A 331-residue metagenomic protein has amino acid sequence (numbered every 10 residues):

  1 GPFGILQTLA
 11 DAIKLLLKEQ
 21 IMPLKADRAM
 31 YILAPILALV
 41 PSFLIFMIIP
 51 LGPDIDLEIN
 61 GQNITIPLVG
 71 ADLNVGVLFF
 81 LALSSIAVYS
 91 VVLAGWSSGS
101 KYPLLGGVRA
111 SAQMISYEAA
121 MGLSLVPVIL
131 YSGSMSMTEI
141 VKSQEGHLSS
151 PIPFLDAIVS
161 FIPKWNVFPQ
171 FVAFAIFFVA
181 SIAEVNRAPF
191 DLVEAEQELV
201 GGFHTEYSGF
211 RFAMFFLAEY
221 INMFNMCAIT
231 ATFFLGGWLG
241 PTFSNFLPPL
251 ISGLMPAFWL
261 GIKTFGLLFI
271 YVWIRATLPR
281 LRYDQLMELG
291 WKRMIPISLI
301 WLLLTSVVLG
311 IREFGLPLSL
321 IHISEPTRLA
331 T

Functional and structural regions predicted by a protein language model:
G1, K18-L33, I221-N222: Membrane-interface helix starts
G1-K14, K18: Membrane-interface amphipathic/juxtamembrane segments adjacent to transmembrane helices
Q20, F43-I59, V92-G95: Transmembrane alpha-helix boundary signature
Q20, I64-V69, A110: An amphipathic, basic-hydrophobic helix/alpha-beta surface used to engage anionic, phosphate-rich ligands or surfaces
K25-I48, I64-P67, V77-A82: Hydrophobic alpha-helical transmembrane segments in multi-pass integral membrane proteins
V40-M47, G76-L93, E118-P127: Mid-bilayer segments of alpha-helical transmembrane spans in multi-pass integral membrane proteins that mediate
N74, L93, S97-K101, L105 (+1 more regions): Hydrophobic alpha-helical transmembrane segments and adjacent short intramembrane/lumenal linkers of inner/organellar
I321-T331: Single conserved hydrophobic/aromatic residue that forms the stacking wall/gate of nucleotide- or nucleobase-binding
